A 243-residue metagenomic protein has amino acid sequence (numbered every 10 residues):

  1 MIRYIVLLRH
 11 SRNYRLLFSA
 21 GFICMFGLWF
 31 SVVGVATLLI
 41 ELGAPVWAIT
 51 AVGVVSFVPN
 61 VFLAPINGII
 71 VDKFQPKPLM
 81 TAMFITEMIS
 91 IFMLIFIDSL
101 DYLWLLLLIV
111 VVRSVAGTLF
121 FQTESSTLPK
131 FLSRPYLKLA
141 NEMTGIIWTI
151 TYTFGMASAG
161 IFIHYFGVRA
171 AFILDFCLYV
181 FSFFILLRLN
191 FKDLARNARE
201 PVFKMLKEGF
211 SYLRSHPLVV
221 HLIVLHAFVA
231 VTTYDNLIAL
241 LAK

Functional and structural regions predicted by a protein language model:
M1-Y14, F191-V224: Juxtamembrane intracellular "pre-TM" segments in multi-pass secondary transporters
H10, E41-L42, D72-K73, S99 (+2 more regions): Membrane-helix boundary and inter-helical linker elements of multi-pass secondary transporters
R15-V32, V55-V71, Q75-S90, L105-I163 (+3 more regions): Substrate-agnostic recognition of the 12-TM MFS/MFS-like secondary transporter fold
F22, F30, G34, F166-I173 (+1 more regions): A single, central transmembrane helix in multi-pass transporters
F30, G34-N60: Extracellular/periplasmic helix-loop-helix junction of adjacent transmembrane segments in MFS-like secondary
A36-G43, I95-F96, F154-L174: Transmembrane alpha-helix termini and helix-breaking/packing motifs in multi-pass membrane transporters
I40, M93-I97, R113, L186: MFS-fold secondary transporters
S126, K130, V168, F172-P201: Helix-loop junctions on the cytosolic side of multi-pass membrane transporters, especially the intracellular loop
